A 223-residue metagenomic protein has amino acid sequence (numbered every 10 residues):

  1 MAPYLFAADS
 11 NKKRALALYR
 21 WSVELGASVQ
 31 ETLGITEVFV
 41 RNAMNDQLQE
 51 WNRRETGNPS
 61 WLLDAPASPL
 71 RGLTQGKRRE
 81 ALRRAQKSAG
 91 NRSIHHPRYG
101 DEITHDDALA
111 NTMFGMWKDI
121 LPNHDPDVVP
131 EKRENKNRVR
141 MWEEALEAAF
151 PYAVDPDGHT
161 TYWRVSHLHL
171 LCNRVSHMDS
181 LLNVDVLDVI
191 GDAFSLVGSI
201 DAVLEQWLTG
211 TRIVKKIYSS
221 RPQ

Functional and structural regions predicted by a protein language model:
M1-L171, H177-L187, G191-Q223: Amphipathic alpha-helical interface elements
